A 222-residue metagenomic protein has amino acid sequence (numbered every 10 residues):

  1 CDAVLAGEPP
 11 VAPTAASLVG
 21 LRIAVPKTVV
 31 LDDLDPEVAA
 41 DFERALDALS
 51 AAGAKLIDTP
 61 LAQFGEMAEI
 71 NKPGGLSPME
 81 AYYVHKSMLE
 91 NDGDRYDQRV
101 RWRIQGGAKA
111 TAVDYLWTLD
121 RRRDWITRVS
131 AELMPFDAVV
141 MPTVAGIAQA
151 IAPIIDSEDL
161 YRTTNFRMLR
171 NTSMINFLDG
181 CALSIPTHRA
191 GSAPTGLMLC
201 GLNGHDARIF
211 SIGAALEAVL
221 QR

Functional and structural regions predicted by a protein language model:
C1-L31, E43-A52, A110, L116 (+2 more regions): Structural helix-boundary/capping segments
S17-A24, G75-T127, P142, C181-P194: Short helix-loop capping/hinge segments that flank enzyme active sites or metal/cofactor-binding pockets
V29, V144-I147: Short glycine-rich anion-binding loops that position phosphate/pyrophosphate groups of nucleotides and phosphorylated
L34-D41, R167, R208: Conserved alpha-helical elements of sugar-nucleotide-dependent glycosyltransferases
P36-P60, K86-N91, Y115, L119-F136: Acyltransferase
K55-P73, I104-Q105: Short connector loops at secondary-structure junctions
N71-P73, L116-W117, A148-L169: Short, surface-exposed loop/helix-turn segments at secondary-structure junctions that function as lids/hinges flanking
R167, N171-L178: Short, flexible loop segments at boundaries between secondary-structure elements
